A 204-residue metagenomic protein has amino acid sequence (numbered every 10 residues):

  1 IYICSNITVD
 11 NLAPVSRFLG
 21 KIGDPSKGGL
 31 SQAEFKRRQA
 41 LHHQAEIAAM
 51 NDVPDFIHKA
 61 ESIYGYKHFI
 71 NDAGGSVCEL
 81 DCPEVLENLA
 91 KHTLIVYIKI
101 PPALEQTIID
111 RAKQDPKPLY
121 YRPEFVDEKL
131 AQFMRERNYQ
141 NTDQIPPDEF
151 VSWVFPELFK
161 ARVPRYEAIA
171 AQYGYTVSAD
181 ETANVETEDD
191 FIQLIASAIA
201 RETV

Functional and structural regions predicted by a protein language model:
I1-P83: ATP-dependent small-molecule kinase phosphotransfer cores that center on conserved nucleotide phosphate-binding segments
I1-R37, K117-V163: Low-complexity, serine/threonine/proline-enriched polar segments
F56-K59, I63, Q114-D115, Q172 (+1 more regions): Surface-exposed polar/charged interaction patches
I57-H58, P83-A90, V163-E167: Short amphipathic alpha-helical segments and helix-helix/interface helices
K67-F69, H92-Y97, G174-V177: Hydrophobic beta-strand segments of well-ordered beta-sheets in folded domains
D72-A73, N88-N138: Conserved phosphate-donor/acceptor-positioning beta-strand/loop module used by diverse small-molecule
L80-V85, T107-D110, D190-F191: A short acidic (Asp/Glu
Y139-V204: NTP-dependent small-molecule kinase module
